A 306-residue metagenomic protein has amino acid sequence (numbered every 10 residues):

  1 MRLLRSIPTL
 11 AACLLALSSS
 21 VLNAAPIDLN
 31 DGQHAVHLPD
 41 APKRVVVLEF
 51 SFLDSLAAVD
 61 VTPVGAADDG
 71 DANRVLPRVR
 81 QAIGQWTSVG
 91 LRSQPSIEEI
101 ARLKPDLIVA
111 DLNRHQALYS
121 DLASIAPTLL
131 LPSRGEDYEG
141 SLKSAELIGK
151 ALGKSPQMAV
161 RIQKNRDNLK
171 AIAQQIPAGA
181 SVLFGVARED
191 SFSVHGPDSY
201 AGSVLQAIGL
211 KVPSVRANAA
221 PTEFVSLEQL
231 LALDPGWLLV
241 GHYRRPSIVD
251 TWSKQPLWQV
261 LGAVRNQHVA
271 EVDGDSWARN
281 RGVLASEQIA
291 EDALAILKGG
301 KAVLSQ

Functional and structural regions predicted by a protein language model:
M1-A11: Bacterial N-terminal signal peptides that target proteins for export
A16-V21: N-terminal signal peptide c-region/cleavage motif recognized by signal peptidases
L22-P26: Boundary at the C-terminal end of the N-terminal hydrophobic targeting segment
R44, F50-E99: A short, structured surface patch at a secondary-structure boundary
R44-L56, Q157-K211: Basic- and aromatic-lined ligand-binding clefts that recognize polyanionic substrates
I97-A110, P127, L230, D234-L239: Proline-aspartate-enriched helix->loop->beta-strand connector
A117-E189, D275-Q306: Extracytoplasmic substrate-binding proteins
W237-Q306: Structured C-terminal subdomain patch of bacterial secreted/periplasmic proteins
